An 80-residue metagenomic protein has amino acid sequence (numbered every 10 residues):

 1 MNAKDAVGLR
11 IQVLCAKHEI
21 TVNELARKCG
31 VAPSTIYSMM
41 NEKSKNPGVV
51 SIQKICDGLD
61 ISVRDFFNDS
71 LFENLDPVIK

Functional and structural regions predicted by a protein language model:
M1-I20: A short, Lys/Arg-rich alpha-helix, primarily the initiator
Q12, N23, Q53: Residues within the helices of the helix-turn-helix
V13, S38, F67-K80: Short, charged recognition helix plus adjacent turn of helix-turn-helix-like nucleic-acid-binding domains
C15, A26, C56: The alpha-helix within a helix-turn-helix
C15, M40, S51: DNA major-groove recognition helix of helix-turn-helix
E19-S38: Short alpha-helical DNA-recognition segment
K43-K54: Short, basic-rich loop-to-helix N-cap that marks the start of a DNA-contacting helix
